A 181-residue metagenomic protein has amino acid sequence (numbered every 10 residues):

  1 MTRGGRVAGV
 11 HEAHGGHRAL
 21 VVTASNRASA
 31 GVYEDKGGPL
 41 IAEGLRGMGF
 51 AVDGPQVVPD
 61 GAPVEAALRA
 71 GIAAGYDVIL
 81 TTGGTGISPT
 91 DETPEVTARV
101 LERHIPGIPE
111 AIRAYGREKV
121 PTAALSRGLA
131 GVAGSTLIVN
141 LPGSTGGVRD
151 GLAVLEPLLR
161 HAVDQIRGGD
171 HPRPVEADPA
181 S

Functional and structural regions predicted by a protein language model:
M1-S181: Non-catalytic beta/alpha edge segments that cap or flank active sites
